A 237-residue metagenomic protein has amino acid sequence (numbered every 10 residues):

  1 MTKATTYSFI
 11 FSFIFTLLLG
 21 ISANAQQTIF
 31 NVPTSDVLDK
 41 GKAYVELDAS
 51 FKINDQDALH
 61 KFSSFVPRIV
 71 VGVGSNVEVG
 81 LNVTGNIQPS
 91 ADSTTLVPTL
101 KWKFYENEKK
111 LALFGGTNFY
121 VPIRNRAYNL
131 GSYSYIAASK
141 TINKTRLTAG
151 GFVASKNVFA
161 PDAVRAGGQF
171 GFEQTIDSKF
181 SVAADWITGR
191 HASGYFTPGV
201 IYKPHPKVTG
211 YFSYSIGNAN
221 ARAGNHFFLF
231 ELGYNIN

Functional and structural regions predicted by a protein language model:
M1-S8: Positively charged n-region of N-terminal signal peptides that target proteins for export
T2, I21-A23: N-terminal cationic amphipathic segment used for targeting or macromolecule association
F9-G20: Bacterial N-terminal signal peptides
N24-V158, E173-S181, D185-I187, A192-N237: Transmembrane beta-barrel domains of Gram-negative outer membranes and organellar outer membranes
L130-Y133, V164-G168: Charged helix-capping and loop-helix junction motifs
